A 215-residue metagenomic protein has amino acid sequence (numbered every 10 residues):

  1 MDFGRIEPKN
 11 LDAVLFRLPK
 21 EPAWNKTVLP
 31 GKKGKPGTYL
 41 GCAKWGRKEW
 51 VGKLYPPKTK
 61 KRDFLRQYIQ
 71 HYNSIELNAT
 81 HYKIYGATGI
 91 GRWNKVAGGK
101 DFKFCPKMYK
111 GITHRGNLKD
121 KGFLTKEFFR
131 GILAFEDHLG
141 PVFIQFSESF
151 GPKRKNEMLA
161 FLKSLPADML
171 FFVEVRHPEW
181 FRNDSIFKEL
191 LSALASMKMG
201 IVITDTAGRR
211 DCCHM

Functional and structural regions predicted by a protein language model:
M1-M215: Residues lining hydrophobic/aromatic ligand-binding pockets adjacent to catalytic sites
